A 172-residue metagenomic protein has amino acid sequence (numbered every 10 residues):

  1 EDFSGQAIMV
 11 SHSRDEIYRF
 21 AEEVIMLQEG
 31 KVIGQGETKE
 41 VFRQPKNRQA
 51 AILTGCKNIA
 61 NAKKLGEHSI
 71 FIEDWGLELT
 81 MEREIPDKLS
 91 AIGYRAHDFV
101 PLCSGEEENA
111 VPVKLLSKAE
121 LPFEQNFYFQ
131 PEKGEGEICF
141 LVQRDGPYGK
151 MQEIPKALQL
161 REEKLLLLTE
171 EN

Functional and structural regions predicted by a protein language model:
S4-V10: Conserved H-loop
S13: Two-component His->Asp phosphorelay active-site signatures
I17-R19: A short, surface-exposed alpha-helical micro-motif characterized by mixed small hydrophobic and charged/polar residues
E23, Q35: Short, glycine/charged-rich "phosphate-handling" switch motifs in NTP-dependent and phosphotransfer domains
E29-G30: Conserved ABC ATPase "signature" C-loop
E37, Q49, K63, P112-K114: Residues located in well-ordered beta-strands
K39-R43, A51: Short acidic-hydrophobic catalytic motif
K57, H68-N172: Non-catalytic connector elements of ABC transporters
